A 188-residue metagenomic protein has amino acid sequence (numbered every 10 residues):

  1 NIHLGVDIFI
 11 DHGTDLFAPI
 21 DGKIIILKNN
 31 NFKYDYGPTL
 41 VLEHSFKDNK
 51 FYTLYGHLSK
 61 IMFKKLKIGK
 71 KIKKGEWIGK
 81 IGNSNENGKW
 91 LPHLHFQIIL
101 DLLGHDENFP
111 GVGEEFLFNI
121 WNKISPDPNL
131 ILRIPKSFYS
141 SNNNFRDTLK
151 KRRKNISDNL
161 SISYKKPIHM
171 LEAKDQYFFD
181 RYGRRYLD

Functional and structural regions predicted by a protein language model:
N1-F17: Short glycine/threonine/proline-enriched tight-turn/helix- or strand-capping micro-motif at secondary-structure
H3, P19, G37, K50 (+3 more regions): Short coil/loop residues immediately preceding or within conserved phosphate-binding loops of NTP-utilizing enzyme
D15-I26, K65-I81: Short, well-structured beta-strand-loop connectors
A18-M62: Zn2+-dependent peptidoglycan hydrolase active-site motif and core
I25-T39, E76-H93: Flexible, gly/ser-rich surface segments that form the specificity/activation loops bordering the active-site cleft
K70-E76, N83-E86, W90-N142: Acidic, glycine-rich catalytic/binding loops that coordinate metals and/or anionic ligands
N144-K174: Active-site-adjacent loop/helix segments that line or gate small-molecule/cofactor pockets in enzymes
I168-D188: N-terminal "arm"/small-domain region of PLP-dependent enzymes with the aminotransferase-like
